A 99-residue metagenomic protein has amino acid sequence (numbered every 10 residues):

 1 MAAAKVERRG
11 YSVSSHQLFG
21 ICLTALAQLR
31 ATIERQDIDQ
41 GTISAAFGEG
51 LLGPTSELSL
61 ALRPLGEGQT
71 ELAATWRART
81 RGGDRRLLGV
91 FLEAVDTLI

Functional and structural regions predicted by a protein language model:
M1-I99: Ser/Thr-rich, low-complexity intrinsically disordered terminal regions
